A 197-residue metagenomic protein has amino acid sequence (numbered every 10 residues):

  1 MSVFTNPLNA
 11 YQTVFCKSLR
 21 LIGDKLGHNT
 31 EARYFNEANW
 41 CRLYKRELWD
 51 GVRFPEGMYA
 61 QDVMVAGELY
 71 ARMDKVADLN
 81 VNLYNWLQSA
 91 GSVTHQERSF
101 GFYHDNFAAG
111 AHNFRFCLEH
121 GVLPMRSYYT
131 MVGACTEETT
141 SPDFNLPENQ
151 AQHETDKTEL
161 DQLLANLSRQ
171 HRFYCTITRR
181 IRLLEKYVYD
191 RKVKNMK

Functional and structural regions predicted by a protein language model:
M1-A77, L87-G101: Donor-binding/catalytic cores of nucleotide-activated saccharide and glycerol-phosphate transferases/polymerases
N39, V52, M58, Y70-M73 (+5 more regions): Gram-positive cell-envelope targeting signals
D62, N82, T130: Residue-level "edge-of-site" marker
L83-A90, Q96-P124, S141-L164: Catalytic core of nucleotide-sugar-dependent glycosyltransferases
E119-T130, F173-R179: Structural motif
Y129-T140: Amphipathic alpha-helical repeat scaffolds of TPR domains
F144-K197: Membrane-interface aromatic/basic loop that binds lipid-linked glycans or pyrophosphate carriers, typified by
